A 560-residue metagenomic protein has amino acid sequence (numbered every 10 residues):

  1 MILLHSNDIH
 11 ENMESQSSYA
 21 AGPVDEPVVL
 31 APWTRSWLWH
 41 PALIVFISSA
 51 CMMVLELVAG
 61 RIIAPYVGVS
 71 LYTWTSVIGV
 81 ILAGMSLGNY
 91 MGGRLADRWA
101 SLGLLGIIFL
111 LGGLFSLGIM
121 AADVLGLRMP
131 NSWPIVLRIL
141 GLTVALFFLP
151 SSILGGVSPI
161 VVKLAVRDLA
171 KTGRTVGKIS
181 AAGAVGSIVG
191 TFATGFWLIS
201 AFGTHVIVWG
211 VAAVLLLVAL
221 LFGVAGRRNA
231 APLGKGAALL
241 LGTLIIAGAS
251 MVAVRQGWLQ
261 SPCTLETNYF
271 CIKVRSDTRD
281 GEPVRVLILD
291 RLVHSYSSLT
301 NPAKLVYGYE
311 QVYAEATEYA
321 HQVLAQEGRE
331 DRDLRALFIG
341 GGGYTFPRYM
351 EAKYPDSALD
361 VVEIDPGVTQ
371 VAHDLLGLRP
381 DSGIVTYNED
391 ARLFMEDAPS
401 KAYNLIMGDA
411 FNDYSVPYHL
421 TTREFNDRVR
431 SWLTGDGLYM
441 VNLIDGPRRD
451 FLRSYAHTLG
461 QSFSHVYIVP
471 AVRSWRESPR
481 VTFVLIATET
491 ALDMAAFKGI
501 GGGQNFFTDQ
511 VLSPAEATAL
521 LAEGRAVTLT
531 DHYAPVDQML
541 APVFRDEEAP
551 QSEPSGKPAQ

Functional and structural regions predicted by a protein language model:
I2-L265, K273-P283, R291-Y296, H321-L334 (+14 more regions): Alpha-helical transmembrane segments of multi-pass membrane proteins
S297-A320, L324: Class I SAM-dependent methyltransferase Rossmann-like catalytic core, especially the SAM/SAH-binding loop
T300-N301, P417-L420: Short, solvent-exposed loop/turn segments at secondary-structure boundaries
Y309, T421, F425, Y455 (+2 more regions): Hydrophobic alpha-helical membrane-association signature
D360: Conserved beta-strand positions in the Rossmann-like core of class I SAM-dependent methyltransferases
T369: Short alpha-helix immediately C-terminal to the canonical SAM-binding loop
V481-Q560: SAM/dcSAM-binding transferase cores
